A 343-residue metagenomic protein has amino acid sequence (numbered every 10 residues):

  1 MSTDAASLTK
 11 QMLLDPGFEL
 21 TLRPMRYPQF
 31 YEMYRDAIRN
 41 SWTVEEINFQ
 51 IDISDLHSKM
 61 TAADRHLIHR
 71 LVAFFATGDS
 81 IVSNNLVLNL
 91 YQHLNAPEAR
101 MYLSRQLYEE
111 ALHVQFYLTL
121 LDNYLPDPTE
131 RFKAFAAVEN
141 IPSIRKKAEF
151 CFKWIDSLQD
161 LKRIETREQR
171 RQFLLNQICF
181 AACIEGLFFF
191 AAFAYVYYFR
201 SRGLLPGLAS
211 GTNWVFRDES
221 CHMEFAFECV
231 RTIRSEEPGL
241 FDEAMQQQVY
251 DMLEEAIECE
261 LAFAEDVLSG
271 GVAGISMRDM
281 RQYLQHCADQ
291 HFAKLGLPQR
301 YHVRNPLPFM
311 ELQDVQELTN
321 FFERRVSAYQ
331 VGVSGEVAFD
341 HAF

Functional and structural regions predicted by a protein language model:
M1-D52, S58-M60, D64, L94-M101 (+1 more regions): Extreme N-terminal leader/anchor segments
S2-P24, P238-F343: Extended, helix-rich structural scaffolds rather than catalytic motifs
Q29, E139-P142, D279, Q313: Alpha-helix boundary/N-cap detector
I51-F74, A134-C183, S201-P206: Acidic/His metal-coordination segments adjacent to aromatic residues that form catalytic metal sites in metalloenzymes
D52-R105: Long, hydrophobic/aromatic-enriched structural stretches that serve as scaffold segments
F75-S83, Q106-L121, I141-A148, A181-A192 (+4 more regions): Alpha-helical transition-metal enzyme core signature, strongest for iron centers
L88-L161: Long, hydrophobic, well-ordered secondary-structure blocks that form the structural core and pocket-lining surfaces
N89-M101, N123-R131, R163-N176, A194-W214 (+2 more regions): Inter-helical turn/loop segments and adjacent helix faces that build the functional surface of alpha-helical bundle
